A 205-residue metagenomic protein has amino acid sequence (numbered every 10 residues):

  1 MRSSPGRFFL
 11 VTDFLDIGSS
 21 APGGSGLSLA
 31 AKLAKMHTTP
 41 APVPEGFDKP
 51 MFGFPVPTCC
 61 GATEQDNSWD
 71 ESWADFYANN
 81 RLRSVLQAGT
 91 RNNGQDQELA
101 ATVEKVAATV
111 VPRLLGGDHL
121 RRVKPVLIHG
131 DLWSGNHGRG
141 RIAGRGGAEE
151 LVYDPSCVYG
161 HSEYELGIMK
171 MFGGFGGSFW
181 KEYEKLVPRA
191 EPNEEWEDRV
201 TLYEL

Functional and structural regions predicted by a protein language model:
M1-D75, N79: ATP-binding pocket architecture of kinase catalytic cores
S3-G6, I142-G147, L205: Short strand-connecting beta-turns/loops that link adjacent beta-strands
S25, D131, T201-E204: An acidic site on a long C-lobe helix of protein kinase domains
S28-K35, K105, T109, S178 (+1 more regions): Alpha-helical elements of Rossmann-like donor-binding domains used by nucleotide-donor carbohydrate transfer enzymes
H37-F47, G89, L114, D118 (+1 more regions): A general structural signal marking secondary-structure boundaries and capping sites
M51-G61, K124-G135: A short beta-strand-loop-alpha-helix capping motif that often carries His-Thr
P55-L115: Active-site catalytic-loop/activation-segment of kinase and kinase-like phosphoryl-transfer enzymes
W69, W73-A78, V85-Q87, R121-L127 (+2 more regions): Active-site Asp-x-Gly
